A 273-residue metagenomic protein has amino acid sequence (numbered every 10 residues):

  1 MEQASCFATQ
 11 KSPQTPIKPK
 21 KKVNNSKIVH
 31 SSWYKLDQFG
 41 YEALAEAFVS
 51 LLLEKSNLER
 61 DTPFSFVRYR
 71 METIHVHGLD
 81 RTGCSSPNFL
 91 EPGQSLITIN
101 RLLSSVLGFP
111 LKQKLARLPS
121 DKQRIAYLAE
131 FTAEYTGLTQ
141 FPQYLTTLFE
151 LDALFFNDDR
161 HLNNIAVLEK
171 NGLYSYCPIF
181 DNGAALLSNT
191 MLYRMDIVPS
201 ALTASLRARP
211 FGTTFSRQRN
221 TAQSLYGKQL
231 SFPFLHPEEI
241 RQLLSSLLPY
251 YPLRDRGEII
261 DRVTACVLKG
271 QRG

Functional and structural regions predicted by a protein language model:
M1-P110: Conserved ATP-binding subdomain of kinase catalytic cores across diverse folds
N25-W33, Q38-G40, F141, E169-L173 (+3 more regions): Generic structural signal for short, solvent-exposed loop/turn connectors between secondary structure elements
Y41, D121-M191: Conserved kinase catalytic-core segment
E54, G172-G273: C-terminal catalytic region of ATP-dependent kinase domains
P63-V67, A116-P119, R207-T213: Short C-terminal domain-edge/linker segments immediately following a structured domain
G93-K112, N171-Y174, N189-P199: Short, surface-exposed, charge-dense and proline/glycine-enriched linear segments
I99-E134: Hydrophobic alpha-helical segments and helix pairs
